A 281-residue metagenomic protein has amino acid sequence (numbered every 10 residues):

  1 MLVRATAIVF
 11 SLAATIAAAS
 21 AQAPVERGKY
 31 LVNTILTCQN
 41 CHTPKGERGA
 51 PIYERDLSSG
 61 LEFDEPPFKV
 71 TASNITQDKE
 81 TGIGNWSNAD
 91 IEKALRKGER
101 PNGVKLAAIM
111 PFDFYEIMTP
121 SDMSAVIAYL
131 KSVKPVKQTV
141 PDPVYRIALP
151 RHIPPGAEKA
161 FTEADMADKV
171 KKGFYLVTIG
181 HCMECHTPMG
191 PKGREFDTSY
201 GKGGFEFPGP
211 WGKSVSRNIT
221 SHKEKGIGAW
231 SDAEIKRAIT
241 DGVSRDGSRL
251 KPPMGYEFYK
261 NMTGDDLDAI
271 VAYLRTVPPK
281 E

Functional and structural regions predicted by a protein language model:
M1-V3: N-terminal secretory signal peptides that target proteins for export/translocation
A5-T15: Bacterial N-terminal signal peptides
A17-N33, R48-G49, P150-T178, K192 (+1 more regions): Electrostatic cytochrome c docking/interface patches
A23-Q39, I52, P120, V170-M183 (+5 more regions): Sequence context surrounding c-type heme c attachment/ligation sites in exported
G28, I35-K45, I91, V126 (+5 more regions): The canonical Cys-X-X-Cys-His
C41-E47, R96, P111, K131-S132 (+2 more regions): Detector for the c-type heme attachment site
K45-N88, L106-T119, Y145-I153, M189-K236 (+1 more regions): Gly/Gly-Pro-rich "capping" loops immediately C-terminal to redox-active cysteine motifs in periplasmic/lumenal
S87-P101, F114-V140, S231-G247, G255-E281: C-terminal capping alpha-helices of c-type cytochrome domains
